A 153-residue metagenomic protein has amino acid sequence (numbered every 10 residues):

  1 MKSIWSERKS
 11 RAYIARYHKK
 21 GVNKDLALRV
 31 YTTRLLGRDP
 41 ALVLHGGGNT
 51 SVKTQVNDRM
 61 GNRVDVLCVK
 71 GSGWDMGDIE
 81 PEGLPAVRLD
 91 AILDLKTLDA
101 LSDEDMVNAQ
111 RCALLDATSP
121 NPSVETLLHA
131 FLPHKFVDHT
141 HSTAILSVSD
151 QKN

Functional and structural regions predicted by a protein language model:
M1-K20: Generic N-terminal amphipathic, Lys/Arg-enriched alpha-helix
K9, L28-Y31, S123, L127 (+1 more regions): Exposed alpha-helical structural elements
Y17-N108, L127, F131: N-terminal low-complexity or amphipathic/hydrophobic leaders
L98-T143: Contiguous domain-boundary segments centered on the initiation and propagation of an alpha-helix
T143-N153: Class I SAM-dependent methyltransferase SAM-binding "motif I" and its flanking Rossmann-like core
